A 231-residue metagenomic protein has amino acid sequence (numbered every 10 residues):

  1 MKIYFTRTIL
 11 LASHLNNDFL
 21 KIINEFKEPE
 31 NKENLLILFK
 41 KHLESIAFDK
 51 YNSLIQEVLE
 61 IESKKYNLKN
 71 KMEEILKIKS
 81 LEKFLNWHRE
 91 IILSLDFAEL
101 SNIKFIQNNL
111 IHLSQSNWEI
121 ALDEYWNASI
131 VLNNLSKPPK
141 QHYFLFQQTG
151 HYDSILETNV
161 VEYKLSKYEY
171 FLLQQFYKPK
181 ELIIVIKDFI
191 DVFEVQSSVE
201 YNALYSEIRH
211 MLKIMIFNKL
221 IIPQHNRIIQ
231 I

Functional and structural regions predicted by a protein language model:
M1-D96, V161-I231: Long, charge-rich, low-complexity alpha-helical segments
F97-F105, I111-L113: Aromatic/basic-lined ligand-recognition segments that form π-stacking hydrophobic pockets flanked by Lys/Arg to engage
S101-I103, L135, I155, M211: Homeobox/homeodomain signature
N109-F176: Low-complexity, glycine/alanine/valine/leucine- and proline-rich hydrophobic stretches
